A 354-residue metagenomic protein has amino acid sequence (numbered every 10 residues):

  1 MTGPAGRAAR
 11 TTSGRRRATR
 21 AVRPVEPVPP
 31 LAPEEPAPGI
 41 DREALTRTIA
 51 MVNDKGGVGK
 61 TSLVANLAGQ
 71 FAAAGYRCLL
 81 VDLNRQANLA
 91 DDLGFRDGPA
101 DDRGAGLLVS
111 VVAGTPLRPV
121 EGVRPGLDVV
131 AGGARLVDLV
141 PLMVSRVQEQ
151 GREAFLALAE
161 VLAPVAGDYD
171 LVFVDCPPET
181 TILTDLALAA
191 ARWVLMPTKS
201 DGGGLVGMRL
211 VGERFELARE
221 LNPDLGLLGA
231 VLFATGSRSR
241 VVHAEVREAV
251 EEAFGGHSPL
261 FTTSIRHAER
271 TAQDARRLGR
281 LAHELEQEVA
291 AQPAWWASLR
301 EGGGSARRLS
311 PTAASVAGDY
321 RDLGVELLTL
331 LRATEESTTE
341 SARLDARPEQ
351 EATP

Functional and structural regions predicted by a protein language model:
T2-P354: P-loop NTP-binding core
